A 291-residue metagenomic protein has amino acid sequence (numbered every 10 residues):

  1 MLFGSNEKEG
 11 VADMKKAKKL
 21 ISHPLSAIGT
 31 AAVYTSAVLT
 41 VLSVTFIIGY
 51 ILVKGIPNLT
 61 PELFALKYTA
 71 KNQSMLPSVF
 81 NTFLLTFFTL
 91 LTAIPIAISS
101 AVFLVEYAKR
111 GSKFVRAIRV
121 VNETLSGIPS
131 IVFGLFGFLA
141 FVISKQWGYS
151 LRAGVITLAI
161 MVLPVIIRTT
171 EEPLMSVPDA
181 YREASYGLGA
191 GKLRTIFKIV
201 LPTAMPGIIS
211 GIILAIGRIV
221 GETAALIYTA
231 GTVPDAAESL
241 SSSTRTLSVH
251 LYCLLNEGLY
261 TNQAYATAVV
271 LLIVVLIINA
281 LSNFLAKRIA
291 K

Functional and structural regions predicted by a protein language model:
M1-S36, E62, S282-K291: Transmembrane alpha-helical segments of polytopic membrane transport and secretion proteins
A17-A32, I51-T89, G111, C253-N262: Periplasmic/extracellular loop-to-transmembrane helix junction in inner-membrane transport proteins
K71, L226-L272: Interhelical loop and adjacent transmembrane-helix boundary motif in polytopic membrane transport permeases
T89-N122, L135, I143, N283-K287: Transmembrane-helix boundary motif in ABC transporter permease subunits
L90, K192-Y228: Transmembrane alpha-helices
I98-Y107, S112, R119, G148-G187 (+2 more regions): Membrane-cytosol interface at the C-terminal ends of specific transmembrane alpha-helices in multi-pass membrane
L104, M175, I213, N256-K291: C-terminal transmembrane helix and the adjacent membrane-cytosol boundary/short C-terminal tail of inner/organellar
E123-A159: Generic hydrophobic transmembrane alpha-helix motif, especially the helices
